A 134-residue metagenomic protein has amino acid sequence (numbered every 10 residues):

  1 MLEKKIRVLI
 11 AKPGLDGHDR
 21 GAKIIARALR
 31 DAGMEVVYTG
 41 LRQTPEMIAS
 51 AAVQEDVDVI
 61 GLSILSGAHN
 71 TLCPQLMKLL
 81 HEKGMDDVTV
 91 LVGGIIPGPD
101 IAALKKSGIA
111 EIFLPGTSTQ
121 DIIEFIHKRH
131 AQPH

Functional and structural regions predicted by a protein language model:
M1-I6: Non-catalytic signal-transmission and effector/linker regions of two-component phosphorelay proteins
L9-A11: Short hydrophobic segments within beta-strands
G14: A glycine- and charged-residue-rich anion-binding loop/surface
A22-H127, Q132: Cofactor-cradling patches in redox/metallo enzymes
